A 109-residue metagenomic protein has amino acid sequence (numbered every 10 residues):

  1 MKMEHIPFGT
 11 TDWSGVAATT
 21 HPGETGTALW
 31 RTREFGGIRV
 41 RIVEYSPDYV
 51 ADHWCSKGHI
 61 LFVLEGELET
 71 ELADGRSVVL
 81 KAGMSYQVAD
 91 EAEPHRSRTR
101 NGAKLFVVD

Functional and structural regions predicted by a protein language model:
M1-R41: A short, N-terminal "cap"/entry segment at the start of jelly-roll beta-barrel domains of the cupin/DSBH fold
T32, V40-E44, I60, S77 (+1 more regions): Conserved hydrophobic/aromatic beta-strand scaffold that supports enzyme active sites
G36-C55, L80, A89-A92: Conserved short histidine dyad/triad with adjacent acidic residue
I38, D48, E65-E67, G75 (+2 more regions): A generic structural motif
W54-S56, I60-A82: A short beta-strand-loop-beta hairpin characteristic of the jelly-roll/cupin
E71, V88-A89: A generic structural signal for residues embedded in beta-strands
D90-D109: Ligand-binding loop in jelly-roll beta-barrel domains
